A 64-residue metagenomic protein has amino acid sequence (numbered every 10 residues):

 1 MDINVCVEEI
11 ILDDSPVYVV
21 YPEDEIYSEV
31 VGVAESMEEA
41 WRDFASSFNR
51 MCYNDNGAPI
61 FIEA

Functional and structural regions predicted by a protein language model:
M1-V17: Short N-terminal "domain-start" leader segments that mark the transition from disordered tails or signal peptides into
D13, E23-E25: A short, compositionally biased micro-patch
Y18-P22, V33, P59-F61: Short linear proline/tyrosine/threonine-rich motifs used for host-factor recruitment and membrane trafficking/assembly
E25-E39: A short, exposed loop/beta-hairpin motif centered on an aromatic-Gly-Thr core
A40-F44: Stable alpha-helical structural segments in soluble proteins, enriched in small hydrophobic residues
F48-A64: Short, mixed-charge low-complexity intrinsically disordered segments
